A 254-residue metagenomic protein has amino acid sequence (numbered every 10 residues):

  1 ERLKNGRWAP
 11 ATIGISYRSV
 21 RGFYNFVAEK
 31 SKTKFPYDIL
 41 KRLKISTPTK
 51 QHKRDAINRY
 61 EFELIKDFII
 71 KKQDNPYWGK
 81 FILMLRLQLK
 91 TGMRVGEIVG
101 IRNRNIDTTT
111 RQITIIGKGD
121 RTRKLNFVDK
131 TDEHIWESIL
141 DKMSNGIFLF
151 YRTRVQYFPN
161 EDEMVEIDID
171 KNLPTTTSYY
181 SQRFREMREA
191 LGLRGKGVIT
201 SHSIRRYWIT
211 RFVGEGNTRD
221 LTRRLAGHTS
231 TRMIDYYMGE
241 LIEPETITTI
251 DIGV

Functional and structural regions predicted by a protein language model:
E1-K53, K71-K72: N-terminal core-binding DNA-recognition domain of tyrosine recombinases/integrases
E29-K32, Q88-T110: Short, charged phosphate-coordinating catalytic segments
T33-D67, I116, Q156, E163-D168: Flexible interdomain linker/hinge and immediately adjacent N-terminus of the catalytic tyrosine-recombinase domain
A56, K118-G119, A226-D251: Catalytic-site neighborhood detector that most strongly recognizes the C-terminal catalytic loop/helix of tyrosine
E63-V95, R121: Basic, Lys/Arg- and aromatic-enriched nucleic-acid-binding interface segment
D74-N75, S181-R224: Short, basic (Lys/Arg/His-rich) helix/loop patches that form interaction surfaces in the mid-to-C-terminal regions
I106-T108, N217-Y236: Short, polar N-cap/turn motifs at the start of nucleic acid-interacting alpha helices
G117-E137, G146-E186: C-terminal catalytic core of Y-nucleophile DNA break-rejoin enzymes
